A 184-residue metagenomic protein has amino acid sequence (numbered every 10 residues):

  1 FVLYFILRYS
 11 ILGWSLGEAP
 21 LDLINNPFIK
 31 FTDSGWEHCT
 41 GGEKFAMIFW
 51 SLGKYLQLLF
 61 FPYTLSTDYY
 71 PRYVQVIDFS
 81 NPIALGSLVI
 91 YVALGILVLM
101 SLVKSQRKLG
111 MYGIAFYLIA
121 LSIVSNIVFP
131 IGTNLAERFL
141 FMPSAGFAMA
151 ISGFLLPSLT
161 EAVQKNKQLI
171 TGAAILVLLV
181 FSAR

Functional and structural regions predicted by a protein language model:
F1-R184: Polytopic membrane enzymes that build or remodel cell-surface glycoconjugates and lipids
